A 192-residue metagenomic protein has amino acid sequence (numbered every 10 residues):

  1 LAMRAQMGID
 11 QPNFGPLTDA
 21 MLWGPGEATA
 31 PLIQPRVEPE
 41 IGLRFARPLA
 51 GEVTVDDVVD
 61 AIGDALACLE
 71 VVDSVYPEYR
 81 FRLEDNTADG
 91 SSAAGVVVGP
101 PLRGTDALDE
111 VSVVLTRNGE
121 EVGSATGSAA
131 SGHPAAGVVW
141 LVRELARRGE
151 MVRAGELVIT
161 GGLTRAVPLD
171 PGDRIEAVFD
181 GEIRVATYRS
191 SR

Functional and structural regions predicted by a protein language model:
L1-H133, V138, D170, V185-A186: Catalytic-core "active-site belt" of small-molecule-metabolizing enzymes, emphasizing His/Asp/Glu-rich regions
G8, M151-R153, V158, V178 (+1 more regions): Extended, well-structured beta-strand/loop surface patches that form recognition or cofactor-anchoring regions within
A93-G95, P100, L163, F179 (+1 more regions): Polar low-complexity intrinsically disordered regions
R117-N118, T160, D180: Short strand-turn-strand beta-turns centered on an Asx-Gly dipeptide
G137-A166: A conserved acidic, glycine/proline-rich C-terminal tail/linker
V167-R192: Charged, cofactor-coupling segments
